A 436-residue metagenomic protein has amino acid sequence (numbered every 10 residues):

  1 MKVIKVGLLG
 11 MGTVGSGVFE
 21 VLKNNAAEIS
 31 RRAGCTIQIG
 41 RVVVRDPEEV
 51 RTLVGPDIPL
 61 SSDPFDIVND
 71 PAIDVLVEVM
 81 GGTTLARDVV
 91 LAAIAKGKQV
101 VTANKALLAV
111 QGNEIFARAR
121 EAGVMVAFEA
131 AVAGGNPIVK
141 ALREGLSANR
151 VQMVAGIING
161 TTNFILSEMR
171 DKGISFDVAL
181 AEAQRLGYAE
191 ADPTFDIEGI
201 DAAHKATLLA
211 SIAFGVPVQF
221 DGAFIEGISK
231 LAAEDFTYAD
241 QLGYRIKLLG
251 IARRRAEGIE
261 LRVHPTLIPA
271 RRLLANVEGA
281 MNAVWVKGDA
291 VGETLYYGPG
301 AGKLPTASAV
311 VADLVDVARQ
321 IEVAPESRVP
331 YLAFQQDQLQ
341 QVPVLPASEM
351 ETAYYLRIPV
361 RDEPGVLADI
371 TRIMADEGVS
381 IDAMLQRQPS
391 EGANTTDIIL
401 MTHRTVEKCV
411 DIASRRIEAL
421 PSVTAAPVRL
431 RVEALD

Functional and structural regions predicted by a protein language model:
M1-K96: N-terminal glycine-/serine-/threonine-rich beta1-alpha1-beta2 phosphate-ribose binding loop of Rossmann-like
A86-K96, K105-R143: Rossmann-fold NAD(P)-binding glycine/threonine-rich loop
Q99-V101, I381: A short hydrophobic/small-residue beta-strand
R120-D201, L208: Rossmann-like NAD(P)H-binding beta-loop-alpha module
V178-N276, M281-A283, G302: Substrate-binding/catalytic subdomain of NAD(P)-dependent oxidoreductase enzymes
I228, G292-T294, G298-L304: Glycine-rich phosphate/pyrophosphate-binding beta-alpha loops
H264-D289, K303-L304, A375-G392: Low-complexity, glycine/alanine/valine/leucine- and proline-rich hydrophobic stretches
A309, L314, A318-D436: A conserved regulatory-domain signal marking ACT and ACT-like small-molecule sensing domains and adjacent regulatory
